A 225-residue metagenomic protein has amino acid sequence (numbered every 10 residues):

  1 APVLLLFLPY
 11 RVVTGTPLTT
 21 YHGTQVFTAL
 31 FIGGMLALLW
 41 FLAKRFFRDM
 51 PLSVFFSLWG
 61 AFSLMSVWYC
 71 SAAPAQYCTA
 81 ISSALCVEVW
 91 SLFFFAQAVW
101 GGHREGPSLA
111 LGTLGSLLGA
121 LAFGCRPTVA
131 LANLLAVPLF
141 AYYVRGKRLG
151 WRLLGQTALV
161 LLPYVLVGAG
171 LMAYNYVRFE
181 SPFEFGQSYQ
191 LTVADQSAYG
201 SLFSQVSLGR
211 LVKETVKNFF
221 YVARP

Functional and structural regions predicted by a protein language model:
A1, L154, Y176, S181-P225: Membrane-lumen/periplasm interface segments of multi-pass, membrane-embedded glycan/lipid transferases
A1-F27, F46-R48, P74: Juxtamembrane segments of multi-pass membrane glycosylation machinery that transfer sugars from lipid-linked donors
T19-F27, V67-S83, L121-A122, N175: Membrane-embedded glycan-lipid processing machinery
H22-R48, V87-F94: Transmembrane-helix motifs of polytopic, lipid-linked glycan transferases
L36-S66, C86, G102-A110: Transmembrane-helix signature of polytopic, membrane-embedded enzymes that assemble or transfer cell-envelope glycans
L58, V89, A110-R126, N133 (+1 more regions): Membrane-interface alpha helices of multi-pass inner-membrane proteins
S82-H103, L114-G119, N133-A136: Specific aromatic-rich, kink-prone transmembrane helix
A132-V165: Perimembrane helix-loop-helix junctions
